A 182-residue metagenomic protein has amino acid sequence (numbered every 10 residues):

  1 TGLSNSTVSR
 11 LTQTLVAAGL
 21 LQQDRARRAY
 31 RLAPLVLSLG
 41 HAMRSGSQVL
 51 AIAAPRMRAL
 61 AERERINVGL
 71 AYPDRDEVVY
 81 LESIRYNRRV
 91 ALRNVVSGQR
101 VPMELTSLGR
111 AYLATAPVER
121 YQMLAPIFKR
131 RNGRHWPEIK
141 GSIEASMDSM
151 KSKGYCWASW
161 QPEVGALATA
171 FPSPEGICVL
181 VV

Functional and structural regions predicted by a protein language model:
S6: Key DNA-contact positions within bacterial/archaeal DNA-binding proteins
T12-Q13: Short, hydrophobic-biased segments on the C-terminal half of alpha helices that form "recognition helices"
V16-A26, R31: Beta-hairpin "wing" of winged helix-turn-helix
D24, P73, W160-E163: A short beta-turn/loop motif at secondary-structure boundaries
R27, R31-I127: Amphipathic alpha-helical effector-binding/dimerization core of metabolite-sensing transcriptional regulators
H135-V182: Extended hydrophobic
